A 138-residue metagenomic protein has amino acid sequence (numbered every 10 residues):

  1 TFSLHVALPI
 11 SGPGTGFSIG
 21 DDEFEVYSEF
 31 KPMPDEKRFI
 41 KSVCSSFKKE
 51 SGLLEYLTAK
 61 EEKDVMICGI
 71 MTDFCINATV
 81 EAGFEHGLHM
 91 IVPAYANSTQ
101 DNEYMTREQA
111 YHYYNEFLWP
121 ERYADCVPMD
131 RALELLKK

Functional and structural regions predicted by a protein language model:
T1-L8: Short, small-residue-biased leader/transition segments that mark boundaries at the very start of proteins
P13-K138: Active-site-adjacent betaalpha module
